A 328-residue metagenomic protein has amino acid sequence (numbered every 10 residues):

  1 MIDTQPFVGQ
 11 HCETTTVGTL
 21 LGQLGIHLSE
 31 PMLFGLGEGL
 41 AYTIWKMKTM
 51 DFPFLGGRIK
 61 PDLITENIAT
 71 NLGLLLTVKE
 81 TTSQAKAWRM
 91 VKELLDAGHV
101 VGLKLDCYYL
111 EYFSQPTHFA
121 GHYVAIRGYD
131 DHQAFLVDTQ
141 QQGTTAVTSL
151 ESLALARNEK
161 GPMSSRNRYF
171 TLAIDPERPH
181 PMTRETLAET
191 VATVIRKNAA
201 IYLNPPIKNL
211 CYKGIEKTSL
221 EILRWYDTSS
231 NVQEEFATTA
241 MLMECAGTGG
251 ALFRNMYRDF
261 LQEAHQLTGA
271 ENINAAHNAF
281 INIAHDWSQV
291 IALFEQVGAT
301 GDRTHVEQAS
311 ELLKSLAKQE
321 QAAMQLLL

Functional and structural regions predicted by a protein language model:
I2-L28, E38-P179: Conserved active-site-adjacent core of cysteine acyl-enzyme catalytic domains
F7, L55, V78-T81, R178-E185 (+5 more regions): Charge-dense, low-complexity intrinsically disordered segments
T15-T16, L63-N67, K86, M90 (+10 more regions): Exposed alpha-helical structural elements
G22-P31, L261-T268: Short helix-capping/linker segments at secondary-structure and domain boundaries
H27, G98, G102, K160 (+9 more regions): Short secondary-structure junctions and interdomain/linker hinges
G35-L40, D227: Short alpha-helical hairpin
D131-G249: Noncatalytic regulatory segments and standalone regulatory/sensor domains
F236-L328: Charged, long alpha-helical assembly modules
